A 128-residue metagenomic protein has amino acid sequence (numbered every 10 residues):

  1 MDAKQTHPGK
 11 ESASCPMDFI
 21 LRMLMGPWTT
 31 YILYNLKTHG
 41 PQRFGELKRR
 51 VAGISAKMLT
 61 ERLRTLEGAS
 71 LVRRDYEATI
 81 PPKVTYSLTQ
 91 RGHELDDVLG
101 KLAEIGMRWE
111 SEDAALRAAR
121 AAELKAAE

Functional and structural regions predicted by a protein language model:
D2-K4, S12-S14, Y34, Q90 (+1 more regions): Amphipathic alpha-helical dimerization/coiled-coil segments that flank or bridge DNA-binding/regulatory modules
P8: Positively charged, structured surface patches that bind polyanionic biopolymers
E11-M58, A69, T79, T85 (+2 more regions): N-terminal helix-turn-helix DNA-binding core of bacterial DNA-binding proteins
R62: Residues within the DNA-recognition helix of helix-turn-helix
L66: DNA major-groove recognition helices of helix-turn-helix
D75-E77: Short beta-strand micro-motifs enriched in acidic
